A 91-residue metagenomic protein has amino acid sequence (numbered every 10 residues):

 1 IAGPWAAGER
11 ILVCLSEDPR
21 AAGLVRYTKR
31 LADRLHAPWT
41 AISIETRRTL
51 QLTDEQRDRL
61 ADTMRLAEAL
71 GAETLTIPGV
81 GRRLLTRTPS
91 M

Functional and structural regions predicted by a protein language model:
I1-A2, E73-M91: Structural beta-alpha unit
P4-E68, L75-T76: Small/aliphatic-rich secondary-structure junction motif
